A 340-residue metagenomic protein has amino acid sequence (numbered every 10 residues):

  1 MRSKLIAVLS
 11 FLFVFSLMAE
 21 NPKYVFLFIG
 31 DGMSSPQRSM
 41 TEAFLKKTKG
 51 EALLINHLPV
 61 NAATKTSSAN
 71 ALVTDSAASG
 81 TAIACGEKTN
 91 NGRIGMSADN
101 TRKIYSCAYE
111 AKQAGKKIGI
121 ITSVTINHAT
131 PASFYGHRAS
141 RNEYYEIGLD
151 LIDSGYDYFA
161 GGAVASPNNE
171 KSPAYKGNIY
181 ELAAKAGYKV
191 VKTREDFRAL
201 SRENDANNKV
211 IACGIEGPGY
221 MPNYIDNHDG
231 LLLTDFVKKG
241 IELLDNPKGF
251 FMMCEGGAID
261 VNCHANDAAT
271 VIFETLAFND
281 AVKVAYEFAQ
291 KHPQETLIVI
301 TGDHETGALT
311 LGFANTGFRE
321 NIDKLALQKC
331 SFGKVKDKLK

Functional and structural regions predicted by a protein language model:
M1-A7: Bacterial N-terminal signal peptides that target proteins for export
K4, A108-K112, G119, A184 (+2 more regions): Surface-exposed amphipathic alpha-helices with a cationic face
S10-A19: Hydrophobic h-region of N-terminal signal peptides that target proteins for export in Gram-negative bacteria
K23-V25, G32, P36-Q37, E42 (+1 more regions): Active-site-adjacent structural elements in enzyme catalytic domains
K23-Y24, M33-T81, H128-K340: A post-motif C-terminal structural segment
S79, A84-C85, N90, I94 (+1 more regions): Metal-dependent C-N hydrolase catalytic cores
K88-Y156, A163: Extracytoplasmic mature domains of secreted/periplasmic and thylakoid-lumen proteins
